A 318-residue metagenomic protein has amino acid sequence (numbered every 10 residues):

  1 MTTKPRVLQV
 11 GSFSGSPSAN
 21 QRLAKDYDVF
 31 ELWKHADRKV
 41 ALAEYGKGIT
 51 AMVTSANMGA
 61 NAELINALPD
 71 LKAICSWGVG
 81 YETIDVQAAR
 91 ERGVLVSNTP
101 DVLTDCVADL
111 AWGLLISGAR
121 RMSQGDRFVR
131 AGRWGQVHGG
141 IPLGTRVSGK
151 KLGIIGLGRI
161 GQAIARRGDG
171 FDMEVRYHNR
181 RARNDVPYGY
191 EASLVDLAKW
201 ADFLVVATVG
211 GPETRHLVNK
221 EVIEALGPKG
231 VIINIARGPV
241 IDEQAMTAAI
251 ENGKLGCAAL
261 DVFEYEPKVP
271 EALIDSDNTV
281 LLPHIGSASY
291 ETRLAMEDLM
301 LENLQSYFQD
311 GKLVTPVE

Functional and structural regions predicted by a protein language model:
M1-S97, K199, N219-E224: An N-terminal-biased, well-structured beta-alpha scaffold segment characteristic of Rossmann-like dinucleotide-binding
T2-K4, R90, S97-D109, V137 (+2 more regions): C-terminal helix-to-coil terminal segments
Y27, V94, Y188-G189, N278-T279: Short, conserved active-site loop motifs that form the nucleotide-linked donor/cofactor pocket
W33, W77-G78, V94-D105, N179 (+2 more regions): Short beta->alpha connector loops at strand-helix junctions that form conserved, small/polar/Pro-enriched
T50-A51, A73, F203, V231 (+2 more regions): Short, Asp-centered acidic motifs that coordinate Mg2+ and/or phosphate in catalytic or ligand-binding sites
A60-L64, R180-A272: Rossmann-like adenosine-cofactor binding region
R92, P100-K151, A163-R166: Phosphate-binding beta-alpha-beta segment of Rossmann-like dinucleotide-binding domains, i.e., the NAD(P)
I160: Hydrophobic/small residue at the entry helix of a nucleotide-binding pocket
